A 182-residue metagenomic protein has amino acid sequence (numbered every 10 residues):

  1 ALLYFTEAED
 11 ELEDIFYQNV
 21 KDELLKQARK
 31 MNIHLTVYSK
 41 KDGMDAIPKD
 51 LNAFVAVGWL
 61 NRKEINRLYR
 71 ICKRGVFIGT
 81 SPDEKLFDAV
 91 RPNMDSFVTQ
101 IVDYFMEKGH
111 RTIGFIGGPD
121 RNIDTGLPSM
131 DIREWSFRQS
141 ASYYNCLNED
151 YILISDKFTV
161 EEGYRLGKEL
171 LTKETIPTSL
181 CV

Functional and structural regions predicted by a protein language model:
A1-A8, I15-V37, K41, N52-A53 (+2 more regions): Bacterial carbohydrate/catabolite-sensing allosteric modules
A8-D10, L60-K63: Short acidic, S/G/P-rich loop/turn micro-motifs used as interaction or catalytic elements
M44, R62-I65: Short, charged/polar "capping" segments at the starts of alpha-helices and the immediately preceding loops
A46-W59: Short, well-ordered secondary-structure micro-motifs within conserved domains or adaptor modules
